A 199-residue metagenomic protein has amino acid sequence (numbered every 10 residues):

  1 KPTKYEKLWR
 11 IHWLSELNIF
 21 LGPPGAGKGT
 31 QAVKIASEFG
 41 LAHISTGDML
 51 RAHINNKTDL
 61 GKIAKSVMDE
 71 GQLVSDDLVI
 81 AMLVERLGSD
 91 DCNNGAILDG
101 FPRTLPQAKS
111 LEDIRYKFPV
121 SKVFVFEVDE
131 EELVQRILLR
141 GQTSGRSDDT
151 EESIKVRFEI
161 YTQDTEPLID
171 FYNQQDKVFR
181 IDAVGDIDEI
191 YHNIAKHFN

Functional and structural regions predicted by a protein language model:
K1-N199: Glycine-rich phosphate-binding loop of ATP-dependent small-molecule kinases
